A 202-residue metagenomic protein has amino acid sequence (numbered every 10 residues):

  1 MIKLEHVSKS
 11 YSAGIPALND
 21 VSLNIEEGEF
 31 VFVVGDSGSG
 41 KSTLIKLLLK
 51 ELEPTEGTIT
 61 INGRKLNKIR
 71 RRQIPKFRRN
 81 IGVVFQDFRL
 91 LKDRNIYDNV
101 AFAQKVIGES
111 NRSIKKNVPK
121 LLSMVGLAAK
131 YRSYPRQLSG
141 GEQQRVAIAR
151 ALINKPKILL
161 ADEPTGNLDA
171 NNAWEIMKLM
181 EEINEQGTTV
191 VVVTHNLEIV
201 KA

Functional and structural regions predicted by a protein language model:
L49: Helix-to-loop junction immediately C-terminal to a conserved catalytic motif
G57-K65: Conserved ABC transporter NBD signature motif
R64-K65, A101, K105, R112-K130: Conserved ABC ATPase "signature" region
R94-A101: Short coil-to-helix segment of the ABC ATPase nucleotide-binding domain corresponding to the Q-loop/switch region
S133-L138, E142-Q144: Conserved ABC ATPase signature
I148: Hydrophobic anchor residue at the start of the ABC signature
I153-K157: A short, proline-enriched helix->beta-strand linker immediately N-terminal to the Walker B motif in ABC-type P-loop
L159-D162: Catalytic Walker B motif of ABC-type/P-loop ATPase nucleotide-binding domains
